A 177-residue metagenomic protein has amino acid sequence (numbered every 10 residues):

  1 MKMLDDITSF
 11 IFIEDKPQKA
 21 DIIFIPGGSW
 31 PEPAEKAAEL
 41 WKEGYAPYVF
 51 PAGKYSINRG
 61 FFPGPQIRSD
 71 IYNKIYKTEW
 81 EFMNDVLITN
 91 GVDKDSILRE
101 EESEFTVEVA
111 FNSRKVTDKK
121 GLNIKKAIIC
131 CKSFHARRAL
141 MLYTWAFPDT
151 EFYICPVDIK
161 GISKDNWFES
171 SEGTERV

Functional and structural regions predicted by a protein language model:
M1-G173: A structural signal for short, hydrophobic/glycine-enriched beta-strand patches
E175-V177: Flexible, low-complexity linker and terminal segments
